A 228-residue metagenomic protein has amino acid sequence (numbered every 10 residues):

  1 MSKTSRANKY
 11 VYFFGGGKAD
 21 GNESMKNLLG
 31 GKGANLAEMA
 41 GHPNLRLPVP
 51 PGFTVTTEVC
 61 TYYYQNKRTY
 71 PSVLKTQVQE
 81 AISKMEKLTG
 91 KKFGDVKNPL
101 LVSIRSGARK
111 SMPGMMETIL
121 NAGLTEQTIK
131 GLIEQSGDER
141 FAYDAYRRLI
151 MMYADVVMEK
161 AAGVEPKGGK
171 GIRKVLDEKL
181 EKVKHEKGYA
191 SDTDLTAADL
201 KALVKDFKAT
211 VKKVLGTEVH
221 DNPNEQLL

Functional and structural regions predicted by a protein language model:
M1-L228: Nucleotide/phosphate-binding sheet-loop regions of phosphoryl- and nucleotidyl-transfer enzymes
